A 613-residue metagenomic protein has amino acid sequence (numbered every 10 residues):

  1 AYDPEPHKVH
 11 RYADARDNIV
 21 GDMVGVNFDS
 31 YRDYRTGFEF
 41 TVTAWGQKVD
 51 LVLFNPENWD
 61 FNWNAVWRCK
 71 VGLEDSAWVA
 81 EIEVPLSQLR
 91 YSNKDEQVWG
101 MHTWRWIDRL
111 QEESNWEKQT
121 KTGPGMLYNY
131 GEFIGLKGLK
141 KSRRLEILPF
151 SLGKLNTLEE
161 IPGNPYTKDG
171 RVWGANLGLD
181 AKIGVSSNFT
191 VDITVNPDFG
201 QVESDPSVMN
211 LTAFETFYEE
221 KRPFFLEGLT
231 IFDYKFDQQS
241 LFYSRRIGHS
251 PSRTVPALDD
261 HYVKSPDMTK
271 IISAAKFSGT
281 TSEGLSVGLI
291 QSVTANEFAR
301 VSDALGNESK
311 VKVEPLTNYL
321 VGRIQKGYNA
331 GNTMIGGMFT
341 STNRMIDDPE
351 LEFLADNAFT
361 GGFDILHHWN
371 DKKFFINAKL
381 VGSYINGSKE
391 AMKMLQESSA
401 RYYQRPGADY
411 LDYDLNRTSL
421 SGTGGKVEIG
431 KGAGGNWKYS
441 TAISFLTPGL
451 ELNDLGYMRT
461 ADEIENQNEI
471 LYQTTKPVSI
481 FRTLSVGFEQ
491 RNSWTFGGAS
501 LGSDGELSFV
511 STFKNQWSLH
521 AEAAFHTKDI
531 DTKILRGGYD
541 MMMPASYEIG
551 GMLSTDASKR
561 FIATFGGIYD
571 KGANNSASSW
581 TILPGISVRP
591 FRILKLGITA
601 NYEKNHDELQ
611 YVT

Functional and structural regions predicted by a protein language model:
A1-G327, G336-G337: Structural preference for beta-rich elements and adjacent junctions enriched in aromatics
P4-P6, R109-L110, N156-L158, F189-D192 (+11 more regions): Flexible loop/turn segments at secondary-structure boundaries
H10-R11, L53-N55, S114-W116, E159-P165 (+10 more regions): Outer-membrane beta-barrel translocator domains and adjoining extracellular loop/strand segments of Gram-negative
D22, V98-I107, K168-G178, F214-F217 (+5 more regions): Short secondary-structure subsegments characteristic of cysteine-rich extracellular domains
K118-K141, E297-A358, H367-D371, K431-G434 (+1 more regions): Outer-membrane beta-barrel transmembrane domain signature of Gram-negative proteins, especially the mid-to-C-terminal
Y166-T167, G178-D180, V195-G200, S309 (+6 more regions): Conserved short loop/turn motifs at secondary-structure junctions
K168-D169, T212, S265, E308-P315 (+5 more regions): Alpha-helix capping and helix-loop boundary segments enriched in small/acidic/polar residues
K270-I272, S278, A358, D364-T613: Exposed, low-structure sequence patches enriched in small/polar residues
